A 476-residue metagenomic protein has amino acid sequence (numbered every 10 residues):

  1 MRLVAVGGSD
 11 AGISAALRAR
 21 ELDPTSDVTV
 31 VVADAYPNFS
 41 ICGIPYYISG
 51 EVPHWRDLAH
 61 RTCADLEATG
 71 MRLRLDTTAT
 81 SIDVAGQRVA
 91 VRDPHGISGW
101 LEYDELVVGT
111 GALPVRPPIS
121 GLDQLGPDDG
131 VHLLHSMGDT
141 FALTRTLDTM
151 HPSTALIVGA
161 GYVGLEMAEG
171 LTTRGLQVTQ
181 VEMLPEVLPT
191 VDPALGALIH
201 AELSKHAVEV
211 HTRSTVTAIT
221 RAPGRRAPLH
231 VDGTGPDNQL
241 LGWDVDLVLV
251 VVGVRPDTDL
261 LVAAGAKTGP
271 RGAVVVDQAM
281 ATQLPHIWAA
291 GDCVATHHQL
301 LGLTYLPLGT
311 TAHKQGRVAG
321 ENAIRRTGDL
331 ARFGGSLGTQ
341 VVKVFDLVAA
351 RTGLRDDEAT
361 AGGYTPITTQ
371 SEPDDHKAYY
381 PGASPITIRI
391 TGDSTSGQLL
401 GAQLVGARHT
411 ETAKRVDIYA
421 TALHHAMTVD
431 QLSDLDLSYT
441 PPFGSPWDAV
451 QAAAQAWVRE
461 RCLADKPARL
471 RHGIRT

Functional and structural regions predicted by a protein language model:
M1-R72, A168-V191, H472-T476: Beta1-alpha1 glycine-rich phosphate/pyrophosphate-binding loop at the start of Rossmann-like nucleotide-binding domains
V6-D10, R20-T25, A33, F345-T352 (+1 more regions): Flexible, glycine-rich terminal cap/loop adjacent to redox cofactors in electron-transfer oxidoreductases
T25-D27, A68-I97, L101, T173-V276: A Rossmann-like FAD-binding core segment of flavoenzymes
L58-A59, T154-L156, Y162-T220, L308-A312 (+2 more regions): Rossmann-like dinucleotide-binding cores of NAD(P)H-dependent redox enzymes
V89, L106, D246-L249, I287-W288 (+3 more regions): AMP-binding/adenylate-forming core of the ANL superfamily
T110-R174, E209, P270, V276-Q278: Glycine-rich dinucleotide-binding loop and its adjacent helix/turn
G126-M150, G242-E321, I418-T421: FAD-site-proximal beta/loop scaffold in flavoenzymes
V276, A290-L354, P441-D465: A conserved FAD-binding loop/helix module that cradles the flavin
